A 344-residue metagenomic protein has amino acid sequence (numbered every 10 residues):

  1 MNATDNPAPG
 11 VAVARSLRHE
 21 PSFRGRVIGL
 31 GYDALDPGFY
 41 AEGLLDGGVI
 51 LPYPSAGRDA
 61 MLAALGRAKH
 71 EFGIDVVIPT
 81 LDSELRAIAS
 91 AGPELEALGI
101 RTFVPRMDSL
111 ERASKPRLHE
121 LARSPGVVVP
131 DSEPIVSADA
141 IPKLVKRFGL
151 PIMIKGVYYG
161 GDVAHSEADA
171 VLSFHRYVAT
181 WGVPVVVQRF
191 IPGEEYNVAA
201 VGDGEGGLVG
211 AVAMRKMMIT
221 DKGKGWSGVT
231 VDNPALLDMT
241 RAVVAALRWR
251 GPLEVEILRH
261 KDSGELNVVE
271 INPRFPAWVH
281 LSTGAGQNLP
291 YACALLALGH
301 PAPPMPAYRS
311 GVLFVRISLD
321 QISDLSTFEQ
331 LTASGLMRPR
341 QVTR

Functional and structural regions predicted by a protein language model:
M1-F103: ATP-binding N-terminal substructure of ATP-dependent carboxylate-amine bond-forming enzymes
G31-D36, D82-E84, D108, G204-G207 (+1 more regions): Short glycine-enriched loops at secondary-structure junctions
R58-A63, V104, L110-P116, D162-H165 (+1 more regions): Short, charged, surface-exposed secondary-structure boundary motifs
S109-P192, D203-G207, P234: Active-site nucleotide/adenylate-binding loops and adjacent lid/helix of ATP-dependent enzymes
A168, L172-H175, A179-G182, Q188-R248 (+5 more regions): ATP-dependent carboxylate/phosphate-activation module, predominantly the ATP-grasp catalytic core and closely related
S263-N267: Conserved protein kinase catalytic/activation segment
Y291-R344: Peripheral (often C-terminal) accessory segments that flank ATP-dependent C-N-forming ligase machineries
